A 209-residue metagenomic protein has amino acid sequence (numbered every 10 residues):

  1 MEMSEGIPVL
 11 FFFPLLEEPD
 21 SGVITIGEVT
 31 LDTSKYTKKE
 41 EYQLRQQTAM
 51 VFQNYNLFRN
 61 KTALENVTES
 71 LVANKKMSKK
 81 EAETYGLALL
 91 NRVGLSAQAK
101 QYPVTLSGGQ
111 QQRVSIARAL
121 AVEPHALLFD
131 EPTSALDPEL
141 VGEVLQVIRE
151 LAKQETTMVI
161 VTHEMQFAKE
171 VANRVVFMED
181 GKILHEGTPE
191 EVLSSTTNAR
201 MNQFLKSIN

Functional and structural regions predicted by a protein language model:
P14: Helix-to-loop junction immediately C-terminal to a conserved catalytic motif
L31-A49, K79-K80, K153, L193-T196: ABC ATPase NBD coupling module
Y102-L106, Q110: Conserved ABC ATPase signature
A121-H125: A short, proline-enriched helix->beta-strand linker immediately N-terminal to the Walker B motif in ABC-type P-loop
L127-D130: Catalytic Walker B motif of ABC-type/P-loop ATPase nucleotide-binding domains
E186-G187: ABC ATPase "signature
